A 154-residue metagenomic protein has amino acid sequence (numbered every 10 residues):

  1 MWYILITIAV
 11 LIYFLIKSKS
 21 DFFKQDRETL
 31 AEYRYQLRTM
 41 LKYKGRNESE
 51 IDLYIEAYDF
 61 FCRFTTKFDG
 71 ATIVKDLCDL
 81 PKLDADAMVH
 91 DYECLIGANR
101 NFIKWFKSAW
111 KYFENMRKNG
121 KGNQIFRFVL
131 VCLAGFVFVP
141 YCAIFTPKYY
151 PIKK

Functional and structural regions predicted by a protein language model:
M1-I8: Feature marks short, highly hydrophobic, charge-poor N-terminal signal-anchor/signal peptide-like helices that anchor
Y13-K154: Extended terminal accessory/targeting regions
